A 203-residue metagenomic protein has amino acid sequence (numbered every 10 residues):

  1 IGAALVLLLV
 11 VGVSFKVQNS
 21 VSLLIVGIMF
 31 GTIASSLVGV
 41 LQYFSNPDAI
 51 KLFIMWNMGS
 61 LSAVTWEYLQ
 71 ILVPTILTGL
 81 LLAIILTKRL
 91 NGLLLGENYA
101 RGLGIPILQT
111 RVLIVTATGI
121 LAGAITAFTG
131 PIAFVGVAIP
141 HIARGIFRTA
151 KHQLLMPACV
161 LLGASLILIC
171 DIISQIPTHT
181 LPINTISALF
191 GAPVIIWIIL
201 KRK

Functional and structural regions predicted by a protein language model:
I1-K203: Alpha-helical transmembrane segments in inner-membrane proteins
